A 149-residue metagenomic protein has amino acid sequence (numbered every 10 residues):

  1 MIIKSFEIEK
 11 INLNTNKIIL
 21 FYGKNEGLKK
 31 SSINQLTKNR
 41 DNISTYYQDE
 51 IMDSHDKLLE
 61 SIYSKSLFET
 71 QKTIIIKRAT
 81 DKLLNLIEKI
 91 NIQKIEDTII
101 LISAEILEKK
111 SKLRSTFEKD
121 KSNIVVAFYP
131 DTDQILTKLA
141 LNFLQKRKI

Functional and structural regions predicted by a protein language model:
M1-I19, K24-I149: Non-catalytic interfacial helical region
